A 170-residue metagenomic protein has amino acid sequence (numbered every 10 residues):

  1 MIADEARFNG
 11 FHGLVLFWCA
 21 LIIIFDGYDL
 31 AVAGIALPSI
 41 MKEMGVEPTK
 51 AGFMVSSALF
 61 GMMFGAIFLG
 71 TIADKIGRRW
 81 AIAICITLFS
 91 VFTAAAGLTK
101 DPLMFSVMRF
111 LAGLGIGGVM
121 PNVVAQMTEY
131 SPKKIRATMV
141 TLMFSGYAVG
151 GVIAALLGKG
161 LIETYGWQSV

Functional and structural regions predicted by a protein language model:
M1-V170: Transmembrane-helix signature of 12-pass secondary carriers
